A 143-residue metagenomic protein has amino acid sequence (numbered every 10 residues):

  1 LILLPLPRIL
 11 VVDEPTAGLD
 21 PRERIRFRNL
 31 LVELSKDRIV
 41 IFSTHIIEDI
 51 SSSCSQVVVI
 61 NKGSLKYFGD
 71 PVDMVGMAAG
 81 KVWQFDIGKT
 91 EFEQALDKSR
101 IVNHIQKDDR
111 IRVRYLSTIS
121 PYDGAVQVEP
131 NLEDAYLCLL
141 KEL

Functional and structural regions predicted by a protein language model:
L1-I2, I46, Y136: Conserved short hydrophobic patches within well-ordered secondary structure
L1-L4, E33: Conserved alpha-helical segment in the helical subdomain of ABC-type ATPase nucleotide-binding domains
L4-R8, D37: A short, proline-enriched helix->beta-strand linker immediately N-terminal to the Walker B motif in ABC-type P-loop
L10-E14, L19: Catalytic Walker B motif of ABC-type/P-loop ATPase nucleotide-binding domains
L19, H45, E129-P130: Residue-level recognition of hydrophobic positions within alpha-helical transmembrane segments
P21-E23: Helix N-cap at the start of a conserved alpha-helix in ABC-type nucleotide-binding domains
F27-R114: ABC transporter nucleotide-binding domain
R100-L143: C-terminal coupling/interaction segments
